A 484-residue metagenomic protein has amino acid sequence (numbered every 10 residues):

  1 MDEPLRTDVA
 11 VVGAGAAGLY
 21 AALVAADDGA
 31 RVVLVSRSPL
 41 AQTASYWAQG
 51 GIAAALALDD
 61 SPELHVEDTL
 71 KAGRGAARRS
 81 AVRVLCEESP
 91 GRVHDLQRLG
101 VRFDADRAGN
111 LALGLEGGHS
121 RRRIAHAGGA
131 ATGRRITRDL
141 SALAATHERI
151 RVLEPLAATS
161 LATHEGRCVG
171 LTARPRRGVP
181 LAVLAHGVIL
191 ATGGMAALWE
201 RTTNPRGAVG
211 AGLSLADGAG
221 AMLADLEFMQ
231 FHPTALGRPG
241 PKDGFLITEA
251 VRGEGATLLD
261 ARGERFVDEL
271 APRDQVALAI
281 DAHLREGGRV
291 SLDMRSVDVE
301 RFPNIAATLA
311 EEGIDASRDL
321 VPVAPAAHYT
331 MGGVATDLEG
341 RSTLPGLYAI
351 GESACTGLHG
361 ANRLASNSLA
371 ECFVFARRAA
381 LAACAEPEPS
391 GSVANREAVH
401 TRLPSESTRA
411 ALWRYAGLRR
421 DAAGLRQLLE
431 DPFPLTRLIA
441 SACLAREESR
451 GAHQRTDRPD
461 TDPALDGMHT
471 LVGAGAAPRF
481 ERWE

Functional and structural regions predicted by a protein language model:
M1-R6, A16, V24, D28-A30 (+11 more regions): Glycine- and aromatic-enriched mobile tails/lids
P4-T7, G178-G187, T343: Core beta-strand elements of the Rossmann-like FAD/NAD(P) dinucleotide-binding domain in flavoenzyme oxidoreductases
A30-S36, D225: Short beta-strand "acidic-cap" motif of Rossmann-like dinucleotide-binding folds
S38-L70, R74, D243: Conserved N-terminal glycine-rich FAD pyrophosphate-binding loop of Rossmann-like flavoproteins
L40, L215, A221-P322, F373 (+1 more regions): An anion/pyrophosphate-binding glycine-rich loop and adjacent beta-alpha core in soluble alpha-beta enzymes
R79-P90, I124-A142, L153, T202-G210 (+2 more regions): Short beta-strand to alpha-helix junction loop
Q97-V179, L184, A191, A235-P239 (+1 more regions): Conserved redox-cofactor binding core of oxidoreductases
A185-G187, A191-A196, S353: Glycine-/small-residue-rich beta->alpha transition segments that form the dinucleotide
